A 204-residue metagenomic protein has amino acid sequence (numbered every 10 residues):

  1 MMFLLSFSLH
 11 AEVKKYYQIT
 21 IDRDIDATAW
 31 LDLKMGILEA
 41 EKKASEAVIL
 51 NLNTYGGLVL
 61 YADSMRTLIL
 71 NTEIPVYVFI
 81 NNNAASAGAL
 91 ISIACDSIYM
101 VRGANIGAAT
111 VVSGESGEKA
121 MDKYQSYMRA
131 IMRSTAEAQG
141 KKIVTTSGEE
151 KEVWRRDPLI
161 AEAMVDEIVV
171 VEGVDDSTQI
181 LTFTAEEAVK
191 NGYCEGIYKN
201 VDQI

Functional and structural regions predicted by a protein language model:
M1-S6: Bacterial N-terminal signal peptides
A11-I204: Soluble extramembrane regions of membrane proteins in the secretory/endomembrane system
